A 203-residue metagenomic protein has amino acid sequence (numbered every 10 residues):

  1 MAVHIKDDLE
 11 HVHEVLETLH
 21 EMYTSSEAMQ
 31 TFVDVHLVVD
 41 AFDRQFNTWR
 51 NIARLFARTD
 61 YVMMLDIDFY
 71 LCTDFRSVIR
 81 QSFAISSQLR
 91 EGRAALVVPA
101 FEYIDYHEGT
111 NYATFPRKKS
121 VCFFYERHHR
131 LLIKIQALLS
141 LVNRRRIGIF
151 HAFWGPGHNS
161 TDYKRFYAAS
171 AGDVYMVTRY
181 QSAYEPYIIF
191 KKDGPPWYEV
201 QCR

Functional and structural regions predicted by a protein language model:
M1-F42: Acidic donor-binding segment of Leloir-type glycosyltransferases
D40-A41, Q45, W49-R50, R54-L55 (+2 more regions): Conserved catalytic core of nucleotide-sugar-dependent glycosyltransferases
V62: Short aromatic/hydrophobic "clamp" motif used to bind/position activated sugar donors
